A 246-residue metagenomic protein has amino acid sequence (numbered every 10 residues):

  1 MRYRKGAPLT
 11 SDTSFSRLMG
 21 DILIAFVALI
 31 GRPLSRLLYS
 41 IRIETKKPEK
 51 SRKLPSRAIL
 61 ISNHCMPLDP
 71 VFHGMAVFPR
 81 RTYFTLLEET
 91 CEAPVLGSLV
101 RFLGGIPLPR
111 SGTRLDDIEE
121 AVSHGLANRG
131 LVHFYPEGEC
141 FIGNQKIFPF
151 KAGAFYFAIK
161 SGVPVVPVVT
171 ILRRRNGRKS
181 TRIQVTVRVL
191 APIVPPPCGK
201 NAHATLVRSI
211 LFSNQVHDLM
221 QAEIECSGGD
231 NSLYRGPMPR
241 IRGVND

Functional and structural regions predicted by a protein language model:
M1-I59, L68-F72, G97, F102 (+1 more regions): Membrane-anchoring hydrophobic helices of lipid-metabolizing enzymes
R2-S11, F15, I118-D246: Non-catalytic C-terminal accessory region of glycerolipid acyltransferases and related lyso-lipid remodeling enzymes
G20-D21, T85-L86, S111, E119 (+1 more regions): A generic secondary-structure micro-motif detector that highlights 1-2 residue hydrophobic/ambivalent hotspots embedded
G31, H73-G74, G97, V122 (+1 more regions): Short amphipathic alpha-helical segments and helix-helix/interface helices
L34-S40, L60-S62, L108-T113, G143-Q145: Short, flexible loop segments at the rims of nucleotide/cofactor-binding pockets, characterized by
L37, R80, F102-L103, N128-R129 (+1 more regions): Structured helix-beta-strand junction loops
P48, E89, G112, E137 (+1 more regions): Proline- and acidic/polar-enriched loop/turn elements at helix boundaries
R52-G112: Catalytic core of membrane glycerolipid acyltransferases/transacylases, capturing the structured, soluble-facing
